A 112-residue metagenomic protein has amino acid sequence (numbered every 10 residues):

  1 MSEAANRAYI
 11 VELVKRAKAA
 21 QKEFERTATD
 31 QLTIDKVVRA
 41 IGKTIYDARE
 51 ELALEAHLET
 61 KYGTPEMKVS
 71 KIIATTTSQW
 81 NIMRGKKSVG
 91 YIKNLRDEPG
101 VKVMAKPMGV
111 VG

Functional and structural regions predicted by a protein language model:
M1-V103: N-terminal Rossmann-like NAD(P)+-binding subdomain of aldehyde/semialdehyde dehydrogenases
I34, G109-V111: Buried hydrophobic positions in well-ordered alpha/beta secondary-structure cores of metabolic enzymes
K106: Acidic/histidine-enriched ion/cofactor-binding microenvironments in catalytic or ligand-binding pockets
